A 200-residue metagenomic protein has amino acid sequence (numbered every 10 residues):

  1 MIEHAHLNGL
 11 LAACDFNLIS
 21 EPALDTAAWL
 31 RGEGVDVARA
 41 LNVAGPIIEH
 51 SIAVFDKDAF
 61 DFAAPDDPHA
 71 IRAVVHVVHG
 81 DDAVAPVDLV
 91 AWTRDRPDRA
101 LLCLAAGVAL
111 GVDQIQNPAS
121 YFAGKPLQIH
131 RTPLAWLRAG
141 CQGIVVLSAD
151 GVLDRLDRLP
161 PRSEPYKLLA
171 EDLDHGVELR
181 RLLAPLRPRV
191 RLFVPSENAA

Functional and structural regions predicted by a protein language model:
I2-A5, F122-Q128, P133-A200: TOPRIM fold recognition
I2-G111, R138, R187-R189: Basic, glycine-enriched DNA-binding surface that flanks or lies within the catalytic cores of DNA
G32-V35, D113-A123: A short acidic-Thr-Gly-centered motif at the start of a beta-strand
A64-D67, S120, H130: Sterically constrained small-residue positions within well-ordered secondary structures of folded domains
D95-R96, Q114-N117, I144-V146: A structured binding-face within diverse protein domains that lines the active/interaction site
A109-D113, Q128-H130: Intrinsically disordered, low-complexity C-terminal segments enriched in Ser/Thr/Pro and often containing basic Lys/Arg
